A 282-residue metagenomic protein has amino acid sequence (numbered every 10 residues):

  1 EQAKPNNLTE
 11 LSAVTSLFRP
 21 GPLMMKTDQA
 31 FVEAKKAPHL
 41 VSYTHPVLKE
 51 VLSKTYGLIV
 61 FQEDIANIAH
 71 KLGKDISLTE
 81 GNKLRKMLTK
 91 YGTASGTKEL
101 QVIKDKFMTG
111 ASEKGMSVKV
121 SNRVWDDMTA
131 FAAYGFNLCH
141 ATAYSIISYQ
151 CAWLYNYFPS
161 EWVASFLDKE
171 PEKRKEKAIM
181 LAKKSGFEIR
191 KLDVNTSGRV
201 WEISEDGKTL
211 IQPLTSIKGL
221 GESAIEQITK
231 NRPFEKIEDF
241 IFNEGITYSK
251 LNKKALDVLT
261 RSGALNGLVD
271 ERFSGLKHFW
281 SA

Functional and structural regions predicted by a protein language model:
E1-A282: Noncatalytic, beta-rich nucleic-acid-contacting surfaces in large DNA/RNA-processing enzymes
